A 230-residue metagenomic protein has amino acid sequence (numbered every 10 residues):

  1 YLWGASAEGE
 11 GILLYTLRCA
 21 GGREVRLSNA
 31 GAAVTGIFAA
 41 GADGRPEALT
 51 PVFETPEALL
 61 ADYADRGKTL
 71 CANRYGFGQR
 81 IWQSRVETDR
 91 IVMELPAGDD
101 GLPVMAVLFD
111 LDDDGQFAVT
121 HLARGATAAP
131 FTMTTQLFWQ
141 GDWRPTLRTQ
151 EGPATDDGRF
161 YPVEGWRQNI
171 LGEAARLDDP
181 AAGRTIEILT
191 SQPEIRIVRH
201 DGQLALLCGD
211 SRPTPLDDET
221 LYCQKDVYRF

Functional and structural regions predicted by a protein language model:
Y1-F230: An exposed, glycine/acidic-rich loop-and-rim segment of catalytic or binding clefts
